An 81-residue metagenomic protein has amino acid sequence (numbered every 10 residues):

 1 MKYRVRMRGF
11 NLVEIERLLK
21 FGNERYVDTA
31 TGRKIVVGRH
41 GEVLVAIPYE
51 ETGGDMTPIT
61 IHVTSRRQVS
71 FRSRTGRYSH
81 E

Functional and structural regions predicted by a protein language model:
M1-E81: Ribonuclease/tRNase effector modules and their secretory precursors
